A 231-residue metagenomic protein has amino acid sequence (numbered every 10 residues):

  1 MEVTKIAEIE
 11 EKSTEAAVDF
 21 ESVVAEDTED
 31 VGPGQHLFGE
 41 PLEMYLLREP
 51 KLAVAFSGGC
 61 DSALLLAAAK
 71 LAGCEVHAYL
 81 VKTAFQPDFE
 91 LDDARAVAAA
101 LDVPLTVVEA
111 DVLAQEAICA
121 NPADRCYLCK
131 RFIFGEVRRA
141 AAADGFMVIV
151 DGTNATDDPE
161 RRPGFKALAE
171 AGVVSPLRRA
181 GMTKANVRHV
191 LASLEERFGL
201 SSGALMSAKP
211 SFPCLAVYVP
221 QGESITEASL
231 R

Functional and structural regions predicted by a protein language model:
T4-E195: ATP-dependent adenylation/nucleotidyltransferase module used to activate substrates
R178, M182-L230: Mid-to-C-terminal catalytic subdomains of enzymes that bind/position adenosyl phosphate moieties or nucleic-acid
